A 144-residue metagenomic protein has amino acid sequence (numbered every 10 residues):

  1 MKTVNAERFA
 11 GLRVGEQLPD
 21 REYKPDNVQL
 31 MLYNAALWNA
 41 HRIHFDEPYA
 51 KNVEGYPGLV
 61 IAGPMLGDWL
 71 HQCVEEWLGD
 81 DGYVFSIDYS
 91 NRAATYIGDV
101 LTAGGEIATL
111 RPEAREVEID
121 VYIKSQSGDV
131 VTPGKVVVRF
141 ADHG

Functional and structural regions predicted by a protein language model:
M1-L18, T95-G144: HotDog/MaoC-like acyl-thioester-processing domains
M1-Y83: Hot-dog-fold acyl-thioester-processing enzymes
P25, N91, V138-F140: Hydrophobic residues in beta-strands and at strand termini
M31, S86, A114-R115: Sparse recognition of residues in long alpha-helices and their boundaries
E76-D99: Mid-chain, well-packed structural core segment of small domains
